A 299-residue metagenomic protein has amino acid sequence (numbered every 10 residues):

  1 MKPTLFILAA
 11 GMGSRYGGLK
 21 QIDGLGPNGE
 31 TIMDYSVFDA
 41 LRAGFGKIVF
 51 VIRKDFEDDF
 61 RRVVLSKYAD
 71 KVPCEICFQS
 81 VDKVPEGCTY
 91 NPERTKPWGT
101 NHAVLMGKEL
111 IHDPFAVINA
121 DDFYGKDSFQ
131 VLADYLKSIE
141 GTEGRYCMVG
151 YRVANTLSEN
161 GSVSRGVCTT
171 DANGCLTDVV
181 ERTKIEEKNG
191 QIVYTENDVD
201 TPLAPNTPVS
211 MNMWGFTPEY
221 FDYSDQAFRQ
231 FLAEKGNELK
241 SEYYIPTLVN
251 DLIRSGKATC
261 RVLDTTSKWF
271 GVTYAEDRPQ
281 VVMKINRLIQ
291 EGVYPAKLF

Functional and structural regions predicted by a protein language model:
M1-A10, P27-V117, Y124-G125, F129 (+1 more regions): Conserved N-terminal catalytic core of the sugar/cofactor nucleotidyltransferase
M12, D121-D122, V153: Active-site metal-binding loops of divalent metal-dependent hydrolases
I22, C168-T170, V262: A structural signal for short hydrophobic beta-strand segments in well-ordered beta-sheet cores
D59-F60, D127, Y223, L248 (+1 more regions): Phosphate- and divalent-cation-binding pockets in alpha/beta enzyme and binding domains that engage nucleotide-derived
K126-W214, P218: Conserved core of the sugar-phosphate nucleotidyltransferase
G215, C260-L263, G271: Conserved active-site beta-strand element of glycosyltransferases/polysaccharide synthases
D225-A258: A C-terminal functional module that forms or caps the active site or interfaces directly with catalytic machinery
